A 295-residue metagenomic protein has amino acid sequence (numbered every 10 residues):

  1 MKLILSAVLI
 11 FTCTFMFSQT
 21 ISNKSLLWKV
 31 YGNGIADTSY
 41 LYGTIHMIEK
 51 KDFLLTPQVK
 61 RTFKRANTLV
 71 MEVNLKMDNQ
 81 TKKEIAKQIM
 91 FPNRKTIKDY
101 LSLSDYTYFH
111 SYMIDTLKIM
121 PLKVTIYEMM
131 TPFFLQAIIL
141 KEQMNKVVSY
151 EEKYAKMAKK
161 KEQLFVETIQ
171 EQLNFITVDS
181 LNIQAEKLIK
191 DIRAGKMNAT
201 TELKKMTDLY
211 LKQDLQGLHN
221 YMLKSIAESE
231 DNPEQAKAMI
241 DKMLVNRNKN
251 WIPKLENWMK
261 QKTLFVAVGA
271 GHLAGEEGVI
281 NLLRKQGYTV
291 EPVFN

Functional and structural regions predicted by a protein language model:
M1-N23, W28: Bacterial Sec-dependent N-terminal signal peptides
I4, N33-I35, W258-K260: Short hydrophobic "helix-edge" motifs at membrane interfaces and signal-peptide entry regions
T20, D52, L244-N248: A conditional alpha-helix N-cap/helix-loop micro-motif detector
N23, L55, E151, N248-W251: Amphipathic coiled-coil/heptad-repeat helices and related helical stalk/stem segments that mediate oligomerization
K29-Y40, I45-E234, M239: Structured, acidic catalytic/metal-binding patches in enzyme active sites
K237-N295: A cross-kingdom marker for long, charged
